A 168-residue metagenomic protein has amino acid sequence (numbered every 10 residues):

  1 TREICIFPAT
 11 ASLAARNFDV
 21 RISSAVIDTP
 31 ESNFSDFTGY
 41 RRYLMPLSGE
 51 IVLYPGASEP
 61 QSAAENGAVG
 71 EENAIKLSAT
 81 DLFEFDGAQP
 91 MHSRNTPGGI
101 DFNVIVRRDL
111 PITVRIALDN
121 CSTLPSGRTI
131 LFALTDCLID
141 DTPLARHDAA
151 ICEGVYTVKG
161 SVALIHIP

Functional and structural regions predicted by a protein language model:
T1-P168: Jelly-roll (double-stranded beta-helix
